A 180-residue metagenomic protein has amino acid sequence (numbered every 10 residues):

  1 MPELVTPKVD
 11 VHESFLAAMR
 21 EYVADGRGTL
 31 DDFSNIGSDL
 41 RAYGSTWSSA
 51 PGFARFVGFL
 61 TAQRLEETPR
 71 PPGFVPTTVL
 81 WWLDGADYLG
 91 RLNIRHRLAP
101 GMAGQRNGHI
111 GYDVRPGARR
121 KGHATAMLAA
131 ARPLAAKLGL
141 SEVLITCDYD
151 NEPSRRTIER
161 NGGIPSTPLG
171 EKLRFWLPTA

Functional and structural regions predicted by a protein language model:
M1-H109, P116, L134, L169-A180: GNAT-family acyltransferases
H12, K121, E152: Loop/helix-junction capping segments adjacent to catalytic residues or to phosphate/diphosphate-binding pockets
L92, R119, D148: Mobile, glycine-rich extracellular loop/lid and propeptide segments that shape or gate substrate/ligand access
G111-V114, R120-K137, R155-R160: Conserved acetyl-CoA-binding loop-helix of GNAT-fold acetyltransferases
R132, D150, P165: Ligand-binding pocket scaffold of soluble enzyme catalytic domains
A135-T146: Conserved GNAT acetyl-CoA-binding A-motif
I145-R155: Conserved beta-strand-loop-alpha-helix junction that forms the acyl-donor binding cleft
T146, E159-L177: Conserved catalytic-core motifs of GNAT/GCN5-like acyltransferases
